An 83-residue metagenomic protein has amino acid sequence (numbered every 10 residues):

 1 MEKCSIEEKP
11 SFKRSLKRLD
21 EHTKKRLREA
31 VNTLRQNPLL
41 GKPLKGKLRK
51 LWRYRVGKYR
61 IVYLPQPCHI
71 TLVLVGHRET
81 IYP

Functional and structural regions predicted by a protein language model:
M1-K17, E21-R28, T33, V56-Y59 (+1 more regions): Enriched for short, Lys/Arg-rich terminal
E29-Y54: A short, surface-exposed loop/turn module that caps and links secondary-structure elements
